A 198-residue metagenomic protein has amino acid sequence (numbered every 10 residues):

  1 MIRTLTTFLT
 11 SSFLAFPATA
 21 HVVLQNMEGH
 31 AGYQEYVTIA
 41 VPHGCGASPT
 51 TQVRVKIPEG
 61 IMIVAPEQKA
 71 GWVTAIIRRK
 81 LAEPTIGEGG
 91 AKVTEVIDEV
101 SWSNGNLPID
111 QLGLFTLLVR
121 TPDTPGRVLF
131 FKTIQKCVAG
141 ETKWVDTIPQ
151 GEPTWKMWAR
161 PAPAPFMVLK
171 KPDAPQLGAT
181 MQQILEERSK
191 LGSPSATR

Functional and structural regions predicted by a protein language model:
M1-S11: Sec-dependent signal peptide recognition, specifically the positively charged N-region followed immediately by
F16-A20: Sec/Tat signal peptide C-region and signal peptidase I cleavage site
G32-V37, R127-F130: Short, solvent-exposed loop/turn segments enriched in Ser/Thr/Gly
Q34-G71: Low-complexity, serine/threonine/proline/glycine-rich extracellular segments that form mucin-like
K80-I109: Extracellular adhesion/glycan-binding regions together with long Ser/Thr- and acidic-residue-rich low-complexity tracts
V100-R127: Low-complexity, intrinsically disordered segments enriched in Ser/Thr together with acidic residues
G126-A139: Serine/threonine-enriched low-complexity regions used as flexible
K136-R198: Extracytoplasmic/periplasmic copper-protein system
